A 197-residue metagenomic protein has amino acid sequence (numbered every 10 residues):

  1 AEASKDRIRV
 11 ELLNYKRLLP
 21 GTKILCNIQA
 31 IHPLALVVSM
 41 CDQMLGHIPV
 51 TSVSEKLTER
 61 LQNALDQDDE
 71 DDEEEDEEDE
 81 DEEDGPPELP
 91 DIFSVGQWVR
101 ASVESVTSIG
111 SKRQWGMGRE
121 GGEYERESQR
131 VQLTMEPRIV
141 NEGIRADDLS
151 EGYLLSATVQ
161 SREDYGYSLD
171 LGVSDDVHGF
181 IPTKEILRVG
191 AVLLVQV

Functional and structural regions predicted by a protein language model:
A1-V197: Single-stranded RNA-binding regions, centering on S1/OB-family and related RNA-binding modules
